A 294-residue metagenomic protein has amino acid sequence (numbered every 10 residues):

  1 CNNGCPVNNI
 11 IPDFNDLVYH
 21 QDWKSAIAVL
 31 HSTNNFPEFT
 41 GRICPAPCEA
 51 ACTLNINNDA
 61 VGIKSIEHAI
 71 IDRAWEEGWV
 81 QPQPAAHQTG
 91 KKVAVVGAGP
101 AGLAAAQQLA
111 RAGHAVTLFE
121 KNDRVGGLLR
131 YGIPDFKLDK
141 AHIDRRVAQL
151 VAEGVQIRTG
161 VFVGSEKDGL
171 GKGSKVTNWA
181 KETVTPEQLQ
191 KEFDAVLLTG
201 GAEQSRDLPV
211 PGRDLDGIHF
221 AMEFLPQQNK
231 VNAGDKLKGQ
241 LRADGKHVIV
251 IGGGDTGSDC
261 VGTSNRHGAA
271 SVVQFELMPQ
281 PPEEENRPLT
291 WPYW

Functional and structural regions predicted by a protein language model:
C1-N3: N-terminal amphipathic, basic-rich helices that act as targeting or association modules
P6, N15, T53, R130: A short local structural element in Rossmann-fold oxidoreductases
V7-N8, P45-E49, W291-W294: Short acidic (Asp/Glu) and glycine-rich catalytic loops that position anionic groups and cofactors
N8-R42, A46, N57-H87, Q228-N229: Ferredoxin-type iron-sulfur electron-transfer modules in oxidoreductases and energy-metabolism complexes
E38, C48, A60, L197 (+1 more regions): Secondary-structure boundary/capping signal
C44-N58, E192-T199: Hydrophobic or amphipathic alpha-helical targeting/insertion segments
H68-W294: Residues forming the flavin
